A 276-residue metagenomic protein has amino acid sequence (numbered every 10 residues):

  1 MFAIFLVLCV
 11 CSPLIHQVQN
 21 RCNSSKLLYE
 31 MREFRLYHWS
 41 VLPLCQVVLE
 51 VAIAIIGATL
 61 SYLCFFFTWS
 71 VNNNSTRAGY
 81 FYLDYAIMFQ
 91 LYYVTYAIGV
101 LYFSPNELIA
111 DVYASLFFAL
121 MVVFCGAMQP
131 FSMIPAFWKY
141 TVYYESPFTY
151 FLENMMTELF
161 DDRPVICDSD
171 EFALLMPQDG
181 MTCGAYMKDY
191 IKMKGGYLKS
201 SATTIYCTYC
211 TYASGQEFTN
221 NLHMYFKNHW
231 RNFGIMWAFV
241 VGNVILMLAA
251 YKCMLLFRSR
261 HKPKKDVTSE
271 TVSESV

Functional and structural regions predicted by a protein language model:
M1-V276: Membrane-spanning alpha-helical segments of multipass transporters and channels
